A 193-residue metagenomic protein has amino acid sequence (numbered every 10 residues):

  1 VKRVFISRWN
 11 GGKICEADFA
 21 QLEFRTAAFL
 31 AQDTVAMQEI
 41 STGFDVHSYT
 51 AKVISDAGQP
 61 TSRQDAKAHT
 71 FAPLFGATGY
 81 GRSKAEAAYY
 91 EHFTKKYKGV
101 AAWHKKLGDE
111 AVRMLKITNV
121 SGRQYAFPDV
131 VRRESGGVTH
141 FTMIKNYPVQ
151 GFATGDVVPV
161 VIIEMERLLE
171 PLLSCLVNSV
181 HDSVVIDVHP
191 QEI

Functional and structural regions predicted by a protein language model:
V1-I193: Conserved catalytic core of nucleotide polymerization and phosphodiester-bond processing enzymes
